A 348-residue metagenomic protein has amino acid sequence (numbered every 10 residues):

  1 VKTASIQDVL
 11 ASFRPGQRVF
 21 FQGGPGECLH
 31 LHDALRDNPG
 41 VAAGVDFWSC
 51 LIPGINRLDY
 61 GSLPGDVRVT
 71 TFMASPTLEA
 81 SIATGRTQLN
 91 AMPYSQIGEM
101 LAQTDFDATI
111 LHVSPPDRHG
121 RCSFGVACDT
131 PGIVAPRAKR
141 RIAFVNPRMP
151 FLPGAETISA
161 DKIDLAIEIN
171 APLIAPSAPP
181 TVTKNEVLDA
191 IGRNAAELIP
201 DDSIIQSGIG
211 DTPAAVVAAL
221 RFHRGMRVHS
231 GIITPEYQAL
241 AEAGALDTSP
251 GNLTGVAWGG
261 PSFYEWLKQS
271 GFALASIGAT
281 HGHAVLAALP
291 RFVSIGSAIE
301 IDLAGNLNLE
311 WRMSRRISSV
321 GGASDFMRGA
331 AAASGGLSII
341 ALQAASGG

Functional and structural regions predicted by a protein language model:
V1-G348: Conserved alpha/beta enzyme-core scaffold
